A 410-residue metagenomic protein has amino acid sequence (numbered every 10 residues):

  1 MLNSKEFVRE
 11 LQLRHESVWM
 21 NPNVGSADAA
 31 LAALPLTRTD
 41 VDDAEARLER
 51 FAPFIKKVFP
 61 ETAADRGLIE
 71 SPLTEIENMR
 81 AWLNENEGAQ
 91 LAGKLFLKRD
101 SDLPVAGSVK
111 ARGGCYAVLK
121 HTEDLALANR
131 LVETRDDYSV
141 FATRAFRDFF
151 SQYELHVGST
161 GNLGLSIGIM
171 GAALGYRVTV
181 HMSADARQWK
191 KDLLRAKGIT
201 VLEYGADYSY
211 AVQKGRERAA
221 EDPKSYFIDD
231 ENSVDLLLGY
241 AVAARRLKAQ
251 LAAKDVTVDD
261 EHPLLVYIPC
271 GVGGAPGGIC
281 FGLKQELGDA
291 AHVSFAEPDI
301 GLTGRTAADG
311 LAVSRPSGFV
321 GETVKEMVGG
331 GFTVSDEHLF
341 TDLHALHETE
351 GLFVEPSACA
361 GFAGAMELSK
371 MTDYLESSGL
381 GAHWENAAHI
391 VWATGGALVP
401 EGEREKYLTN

Functional and structural regions predicted by a protein language model:
M1-N410: PLP-dependent amino-acid enzyme catalytic core
